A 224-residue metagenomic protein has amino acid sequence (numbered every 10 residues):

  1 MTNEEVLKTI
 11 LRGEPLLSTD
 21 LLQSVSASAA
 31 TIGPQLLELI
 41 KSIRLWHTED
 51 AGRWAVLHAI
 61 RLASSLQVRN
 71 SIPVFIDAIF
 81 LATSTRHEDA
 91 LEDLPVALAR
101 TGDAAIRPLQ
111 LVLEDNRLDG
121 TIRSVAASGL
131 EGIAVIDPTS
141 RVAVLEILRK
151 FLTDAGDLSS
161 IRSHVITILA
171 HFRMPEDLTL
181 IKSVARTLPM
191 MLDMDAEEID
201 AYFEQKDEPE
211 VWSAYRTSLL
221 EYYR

Functional and structural regions predicted by a protein language model:
M1-K8, S28-L45, V68-L81, D103-D115 (+2 more regions): Amphipathic alpha-helical scaffolding segments comprising HEAT/armadillo-like alpha-solenoid repeats
T2-E4, T19, P34, L57 (+2 more regions): Exposed, flexible binding/inhibitory loops of compact, secreted disulfide-stabilized domains
N3, M174-R224: Eukaryotic acidic, Ser/Thr-rich intrinsically disordered low-complexity regions
R12-G13, D115, I136, D154 (+3 more regions): Surface-exposed polar/charged interaction patches
R12-T31, E49-L66, E88-D103, T121-P138 (+2 more regions): Structural detector for internal amphipathic alpha-helices that build alpha-solenoid repeat scaffolds
E14, I43-R44, G52, A82-H87 (+3 more regions): Short inter-helical turns and helix N-cap capping residues of alpha-solenoid HEAT/ARM repeat scaffolds
L36, R69-S71, E92, I106-Q110 (+6 more regions): Short, charged low-complexity intrinsically disordered segments located at boundaries of structured domains
E114-S124, S183, Y222-Y223: A broadly tuned preference for mixed-charge, low-complexity surface segments
